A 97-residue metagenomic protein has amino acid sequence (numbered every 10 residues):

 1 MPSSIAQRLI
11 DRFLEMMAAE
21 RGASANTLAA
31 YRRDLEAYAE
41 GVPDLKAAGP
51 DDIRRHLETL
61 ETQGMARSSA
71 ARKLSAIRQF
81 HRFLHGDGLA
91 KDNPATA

Functional and structural regions predicted by a protein language model:
M1-R8: Short, low-complexity, intrinsically disordered N-terminal peptides in bacterial proteins
D11-N26, R32-A97: N-terminal core-binding DNA-recognition domain of tyrosine recombinases/integrases
